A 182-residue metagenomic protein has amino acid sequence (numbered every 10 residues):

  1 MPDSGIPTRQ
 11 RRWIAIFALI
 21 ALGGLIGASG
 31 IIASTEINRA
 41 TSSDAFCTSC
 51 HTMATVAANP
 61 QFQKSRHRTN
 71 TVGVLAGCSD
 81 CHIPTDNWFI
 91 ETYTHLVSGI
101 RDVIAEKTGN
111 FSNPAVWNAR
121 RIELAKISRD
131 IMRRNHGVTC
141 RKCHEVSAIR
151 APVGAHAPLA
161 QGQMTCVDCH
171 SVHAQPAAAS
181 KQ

Functional and structural regions predicted by a protein language model:
P2-Q182: Short sequence/structural segments immediately N-terminal
